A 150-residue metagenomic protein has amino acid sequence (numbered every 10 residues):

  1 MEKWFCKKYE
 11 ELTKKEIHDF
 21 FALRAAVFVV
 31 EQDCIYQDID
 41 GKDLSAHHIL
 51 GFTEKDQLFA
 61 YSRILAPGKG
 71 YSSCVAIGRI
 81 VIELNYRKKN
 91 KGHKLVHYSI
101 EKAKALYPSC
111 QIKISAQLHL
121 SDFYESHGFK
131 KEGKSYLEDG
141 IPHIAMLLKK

Functional and structural regions predicted by a protein language model:
M1-H48, F52-Q57: Short amphipathic alpha-helix that is part of the acyltransferase structural core
D43-S45, Y71, E138-P142: Short acidic/glycine-enriched loop/turn segments that link adjacent beta-strands
L50, Q57-P67, A76-V81: Conserved beta-strand in the GNAT
G78, E83, R87, S115-Q117: Residue-level recognition of the GNAT/N-acetyltransferase active site
I82, K88-E101: Conserved acetyl-CoA-binding loop-helix of GNAT-fold acetyltransferases
N85-R87, F123-S126: Acidic/histidine-enriched, beta-strand-rich ligand/metal-binding domains
V96, A103-A116: Conserved GNAT acetyl-CoA-binding A-motif
K113-S115, E125, K130-A145: Conserved catalytic-core motifs of GNAT/GCN5-like acyltransferases
